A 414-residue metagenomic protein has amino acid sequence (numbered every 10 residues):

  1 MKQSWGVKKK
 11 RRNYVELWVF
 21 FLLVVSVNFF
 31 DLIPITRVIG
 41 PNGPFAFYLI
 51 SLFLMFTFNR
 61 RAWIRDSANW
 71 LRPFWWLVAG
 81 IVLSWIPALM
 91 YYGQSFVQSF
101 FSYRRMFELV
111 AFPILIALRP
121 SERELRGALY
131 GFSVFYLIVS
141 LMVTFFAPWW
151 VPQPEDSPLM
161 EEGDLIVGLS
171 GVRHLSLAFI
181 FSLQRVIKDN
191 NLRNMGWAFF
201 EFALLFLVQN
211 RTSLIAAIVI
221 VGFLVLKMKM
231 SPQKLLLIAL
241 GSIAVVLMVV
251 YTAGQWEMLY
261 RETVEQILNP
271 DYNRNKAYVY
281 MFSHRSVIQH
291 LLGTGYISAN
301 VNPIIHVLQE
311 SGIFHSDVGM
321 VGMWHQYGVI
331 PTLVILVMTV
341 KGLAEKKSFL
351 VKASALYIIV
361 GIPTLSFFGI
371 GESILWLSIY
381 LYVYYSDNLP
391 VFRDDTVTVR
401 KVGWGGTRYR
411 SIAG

Functional and structural regions predicted by a protein language model:
M1-R60, I81-M90, V139-A147, I358-I362 (+1 more regions): N-terminal signal-anchor transmembrane segment
W5-K8, Y48-W63, L177-K188, V329-K347: Hydrophobic, aromatic-rich transmembrane alpha-helices and their immediate juxtamembrane boundary segments
R37-P41, S102-Y103, V245-Y280, S298-I304: Flexible juxtamembrane loops connecting transmembrane helices in multi-pass membrane enzymes that build or modify
A46, A68, R72-I86, G93-A117 (+1 more regions): Aromatic-anchored transmembrane helix interface
R126-V151, V167-Q209, L214-K227: Alpha-helical transmembrane segments of multi-pass inner-membrane proteins
K234, Q326-I359, Y385-R393: Hydrophobic transmembrane alpha-helices and their immediate junctions
E265-Y327: Long extracytoplasmic/lumenal interhelical loops at the membrane interface of multi-pass membrane proteins
S354-G361, F368-G414: Transmembrane alpha-helices of multi-pass inner-membrane enzymes
